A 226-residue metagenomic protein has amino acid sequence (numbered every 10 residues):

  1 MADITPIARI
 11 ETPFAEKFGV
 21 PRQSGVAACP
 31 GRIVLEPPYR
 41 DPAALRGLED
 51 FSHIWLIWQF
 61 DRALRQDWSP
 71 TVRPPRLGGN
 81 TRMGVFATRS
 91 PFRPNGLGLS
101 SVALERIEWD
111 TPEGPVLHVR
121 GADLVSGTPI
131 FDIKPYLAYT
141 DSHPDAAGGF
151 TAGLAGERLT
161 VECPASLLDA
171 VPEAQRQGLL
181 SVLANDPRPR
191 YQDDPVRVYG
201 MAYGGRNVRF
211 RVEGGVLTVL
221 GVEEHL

Functional and structural regions predicted by a protein language model:
M1-L97, W109-H118, A122-L226: Mixed-charge, low-complexity intrinsically disordered regions
V102-E105: Conserved positions in beta-strands of structured domains
